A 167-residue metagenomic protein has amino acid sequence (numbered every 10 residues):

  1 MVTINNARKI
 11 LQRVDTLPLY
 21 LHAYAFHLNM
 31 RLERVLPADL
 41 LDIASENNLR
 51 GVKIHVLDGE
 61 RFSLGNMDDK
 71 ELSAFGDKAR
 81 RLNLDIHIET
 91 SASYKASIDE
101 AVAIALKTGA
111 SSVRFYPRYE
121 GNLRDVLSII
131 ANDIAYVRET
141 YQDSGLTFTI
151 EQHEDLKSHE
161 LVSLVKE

Functional and structural regions predicted by a protein language model:
M1-A110: N-terminal pre-domain/capping segments
R8, D42, L72-E167: Active-site acidic/histidine proton-transfer and metal-coordination neighborhood in alpha/beta enzyme cores
